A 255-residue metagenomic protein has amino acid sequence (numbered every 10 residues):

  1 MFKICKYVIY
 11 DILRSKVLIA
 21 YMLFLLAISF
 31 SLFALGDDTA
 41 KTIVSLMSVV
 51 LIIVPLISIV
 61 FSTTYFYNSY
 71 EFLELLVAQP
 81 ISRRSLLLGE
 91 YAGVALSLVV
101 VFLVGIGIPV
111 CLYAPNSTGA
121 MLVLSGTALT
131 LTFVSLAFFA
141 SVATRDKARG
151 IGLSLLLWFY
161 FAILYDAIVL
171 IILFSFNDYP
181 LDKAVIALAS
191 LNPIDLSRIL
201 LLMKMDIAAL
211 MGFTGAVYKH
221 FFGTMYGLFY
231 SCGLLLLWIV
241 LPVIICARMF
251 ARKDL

Functional and structural regions predicted by a protein language model:
M1-A20, I239: Aromatic- and glycine-rich beta-strand/loop motifs that create alpha-glucan
L32-V44: Short, hydrophobic transmembrane alpha-helix segments
V44, V54-I59, L88-G89, S117-L122 (+1 more regions): Short alpha-helical transmembrane interface motifs in multi-pass membrane proteins
S45-S69, L98: Long, hydrophobic alpha-helical segments
T64-A95: Helix-loop-helix units of permease transmembrane domains in multi-pass membrane transporters, especially ABC
R83-G119: Selective transmembrane-helix segments that form parts of the transport pathway or gating/packing helices in multipass
T130-N177: A structural motif at transmembrane helix-loop-helix junctions in multipass membrane proteins
L164-R248: Terminal transmembrane helical anchor/hairpin motif
